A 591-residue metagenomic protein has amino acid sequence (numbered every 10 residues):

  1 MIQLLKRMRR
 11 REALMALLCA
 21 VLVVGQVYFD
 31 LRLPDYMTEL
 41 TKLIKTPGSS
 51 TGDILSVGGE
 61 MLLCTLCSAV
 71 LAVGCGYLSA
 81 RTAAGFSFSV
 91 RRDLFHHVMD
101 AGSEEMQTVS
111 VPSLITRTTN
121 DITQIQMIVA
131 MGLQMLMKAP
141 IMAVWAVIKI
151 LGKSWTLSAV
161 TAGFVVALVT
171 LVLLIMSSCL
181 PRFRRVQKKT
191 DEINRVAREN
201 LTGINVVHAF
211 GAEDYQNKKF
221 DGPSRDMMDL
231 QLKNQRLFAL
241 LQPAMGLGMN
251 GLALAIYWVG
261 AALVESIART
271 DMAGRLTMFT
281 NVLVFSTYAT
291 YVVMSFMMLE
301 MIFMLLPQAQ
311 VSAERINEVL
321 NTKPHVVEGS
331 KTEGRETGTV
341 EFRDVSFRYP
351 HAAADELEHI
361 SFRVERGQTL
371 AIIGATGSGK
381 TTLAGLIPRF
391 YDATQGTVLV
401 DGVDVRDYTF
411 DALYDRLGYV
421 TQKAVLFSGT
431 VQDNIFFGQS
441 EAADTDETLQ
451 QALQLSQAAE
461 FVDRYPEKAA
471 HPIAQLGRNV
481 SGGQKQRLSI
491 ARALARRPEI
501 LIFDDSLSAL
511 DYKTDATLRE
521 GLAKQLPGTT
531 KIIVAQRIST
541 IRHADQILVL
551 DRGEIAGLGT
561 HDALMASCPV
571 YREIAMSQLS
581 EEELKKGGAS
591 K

Functional and structural regions predicted by a protein language model:
M1-L31, M37, L43-M61, C67 (+14 more regions): Membrane-integrated ABC transporters
R10, D100-E104, N120-V129, L133 (+8 more regions): An intracellular "coupling" helix at the cytosolic face of ABC transporter transmembrane type-1 domains
R11-Y28, R32, E39, A130-V186 (+2 more regions): Transmembrane helices of ABC transporter permease
V21-L22, F29-K42, C64-V111, I115 (+10 more regions): Juxtamembrane helix-loop junctions of ABC transporter transmembrane domains
S50, K149-G163, K233-E314, V319-L320: Helix-loop-helix
R335-K591: ABC-type nucleotide-binding domain
